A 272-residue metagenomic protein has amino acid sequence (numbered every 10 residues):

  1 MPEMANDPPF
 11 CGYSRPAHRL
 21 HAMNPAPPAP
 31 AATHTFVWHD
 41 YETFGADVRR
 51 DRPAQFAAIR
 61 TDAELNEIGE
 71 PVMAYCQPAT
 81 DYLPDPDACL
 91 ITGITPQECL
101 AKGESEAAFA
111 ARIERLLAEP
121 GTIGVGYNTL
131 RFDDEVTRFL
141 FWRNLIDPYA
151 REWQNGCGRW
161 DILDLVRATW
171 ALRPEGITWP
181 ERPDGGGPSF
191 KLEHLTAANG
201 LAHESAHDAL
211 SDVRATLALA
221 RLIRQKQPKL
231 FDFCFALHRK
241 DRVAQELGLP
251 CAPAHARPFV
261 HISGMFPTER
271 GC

Functional and structural regions predicted by a protein language model:
P2-P8: Extreme N-terminal basic, low-complexity initiation segments that serve as generic localization/processing leaders
G12-R15, R19-V37, D241: N-terminal accessory regions of nucleic-acid-interacting proteins
L20-P27, R221-C272: Acidic two-metal-ion nuclease catalytic site recognized across multiple nuclease folds, prominently DnaQ/RNase D-T
N24-A29, L83-P84, A101: Anionic ligand-binding catalytic core segments
H34-T35, R50-F56, R60-T92, R115-K229: Metal-dependent phosphoesterase core characteristic of DEDDh/y 3'-5' exonuclease domains
H39-E42, A58: N-terminal phosphate-binding or glycine-rich loops at protein starts, especially the Walker A/P-loop of NTPases
E42-R49: Short acidic, Gly/Ser-rich segments with clustered Asp/Glu that frequently serve as metal-coordination loops in enzyme
I91-R112, L116: Metal-dependent phosphoesterase signature
